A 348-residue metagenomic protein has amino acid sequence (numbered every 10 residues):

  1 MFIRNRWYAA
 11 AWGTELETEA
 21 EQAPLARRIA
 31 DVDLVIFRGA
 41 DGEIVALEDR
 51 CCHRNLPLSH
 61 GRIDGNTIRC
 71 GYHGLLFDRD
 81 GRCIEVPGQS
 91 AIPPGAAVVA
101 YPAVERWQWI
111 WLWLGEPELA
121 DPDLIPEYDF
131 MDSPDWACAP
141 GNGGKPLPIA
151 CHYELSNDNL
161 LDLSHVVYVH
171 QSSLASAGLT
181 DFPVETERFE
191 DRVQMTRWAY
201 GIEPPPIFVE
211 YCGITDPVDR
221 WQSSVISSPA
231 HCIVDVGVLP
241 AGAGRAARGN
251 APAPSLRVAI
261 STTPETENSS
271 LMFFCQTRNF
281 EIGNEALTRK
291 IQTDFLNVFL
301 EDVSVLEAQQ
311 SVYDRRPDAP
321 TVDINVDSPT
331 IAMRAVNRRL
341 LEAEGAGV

Functional and structural regions predicted by a protein language model:
M1-R6, L16: Hydrophobic, proline/glycine-rich low-complexity stretches
N5, A20-Q22, V32, A96-V99 (+3 more regions): Short beta-strand-initiation
A9-D135: Rieske [2Fe-2S] iron-sulfur-binding domain
E43, P122-V348: C-terminal catalytic domain of Rieske-type non-heme iron oxygenases
